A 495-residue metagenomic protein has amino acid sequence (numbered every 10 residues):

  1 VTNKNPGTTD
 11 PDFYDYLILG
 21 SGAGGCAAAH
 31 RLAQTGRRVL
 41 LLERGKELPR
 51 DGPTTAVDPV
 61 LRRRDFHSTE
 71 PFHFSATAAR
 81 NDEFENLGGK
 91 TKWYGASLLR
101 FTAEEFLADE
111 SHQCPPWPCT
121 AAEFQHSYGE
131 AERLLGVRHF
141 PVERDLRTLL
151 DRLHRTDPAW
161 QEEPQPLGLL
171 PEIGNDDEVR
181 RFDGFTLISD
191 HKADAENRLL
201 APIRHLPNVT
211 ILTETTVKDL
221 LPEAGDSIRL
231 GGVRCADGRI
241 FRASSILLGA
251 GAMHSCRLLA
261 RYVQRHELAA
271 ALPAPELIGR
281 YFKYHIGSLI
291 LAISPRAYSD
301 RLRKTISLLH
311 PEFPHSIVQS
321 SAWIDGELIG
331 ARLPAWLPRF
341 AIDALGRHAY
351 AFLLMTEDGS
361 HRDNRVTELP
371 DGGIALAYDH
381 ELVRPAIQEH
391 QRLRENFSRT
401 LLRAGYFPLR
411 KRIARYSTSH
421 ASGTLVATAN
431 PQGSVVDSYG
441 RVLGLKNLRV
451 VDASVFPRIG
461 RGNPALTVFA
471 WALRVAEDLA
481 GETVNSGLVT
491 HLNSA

Functional and structural regions predicted by a protein language model:
V1-Y16, Q34-T35, G481-A495: Extreme N-terminal leader/targeting segments of oxidoreductases
Y16-L41: N-terminal Rossmann-like FAD-binding beta1-loop-alpha1 element of flavoenzymes
G20-G22, R44, A250, A453: Glycine-rich Rossmann-fold phosphate-binding loop(s) that bind the pyrophosphate of adenine dinucleotide cofactors
Q34, G45-R50, T54-T55, T215 (+4 more regions): Glycine-rich loop(s) and the adjacent beta-strand/alpha-helix scaffold that form part
L61-V142, L353-R362, T367: Redox-cofactor-proximal catalytic regions of oxidoreductases
N81, P275-L382, A421, G433 (+2 more regions): FAD cofactor-binding and catalytic pocket of flavoenzymes
E110-Q113, W117-V217, A414-S417, A421-T424: Conserved redox-cofactor binding core of oxidoreductases
E178-D183, I188, T213, K218-L221 (+2 more regions): A glycine-rich dinucleotide-binding beta-alpha-beta segment and adjacent secondary-structure elements that constitute
